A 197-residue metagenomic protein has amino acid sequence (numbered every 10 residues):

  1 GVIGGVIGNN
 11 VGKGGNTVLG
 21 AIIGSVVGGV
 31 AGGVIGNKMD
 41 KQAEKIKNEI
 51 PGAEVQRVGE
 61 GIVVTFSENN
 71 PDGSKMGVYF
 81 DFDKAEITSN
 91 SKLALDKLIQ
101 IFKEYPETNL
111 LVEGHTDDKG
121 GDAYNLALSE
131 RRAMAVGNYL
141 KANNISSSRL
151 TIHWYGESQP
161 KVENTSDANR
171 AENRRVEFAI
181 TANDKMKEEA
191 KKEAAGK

Functional and structural regions predicted by a protein language model:
G1-K45: Short, low-complexity, glycine-enriched hydrophobic/amphipathic alpha-helices that associate with lipid bilayers
I7-G8, V27-G36, P51-V55, Q100-E107 (+1 more regions): Sec-exported extracytoplasmic/periplasmic mature domains
Q42-A43, E49-P51, V162-S166: Short beta-alpha junctions and helix-cap segments that line functional grooves
E44, N48, S89, L93-Q100 (+4 more regions): Solvent-exposed, polar/charged alpha-helical surfaces in well-ordered, non-transmembrane soluble domains, broadly
P51, V58-I62, S74-M76, D83 (+4 more regions): Envelope-exposed proteins and targeting segments
G59-D96, T116-A123: Short, solvent-exposed beta-strand/turn patches at coil↔beta or beta↔helix junctions that act as interaction loops
Y79-G114, K141, A171, F178-I180 (+1 more regions): Periplasmic peptidoglycan-binding/anchoring modules of Gram-negative envelope and division proteins
E113-E189: Periplasmic OmpA-like peptidoglycan-binding domain that tethers envelope proteins to the cell wall
